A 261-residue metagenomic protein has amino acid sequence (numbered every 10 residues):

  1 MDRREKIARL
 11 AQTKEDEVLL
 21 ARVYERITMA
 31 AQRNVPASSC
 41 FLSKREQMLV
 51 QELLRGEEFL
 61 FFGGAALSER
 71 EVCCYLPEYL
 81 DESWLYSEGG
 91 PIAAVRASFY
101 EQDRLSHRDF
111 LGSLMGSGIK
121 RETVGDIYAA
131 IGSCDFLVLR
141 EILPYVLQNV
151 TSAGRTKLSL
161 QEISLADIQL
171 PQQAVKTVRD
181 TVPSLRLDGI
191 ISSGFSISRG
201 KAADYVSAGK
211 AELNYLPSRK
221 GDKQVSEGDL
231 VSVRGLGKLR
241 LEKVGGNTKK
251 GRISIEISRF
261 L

Functional and structural regions predicted by a protein language model:
M1-D188, G194, P217, K238-L261: Ferredoxin-like alpha/beta domains used as RNA- or RNAP-binding modules
V182-E227, K243-G245: A basic, amphipathic helix-loop patch mediating RNA/tRNA/ribosome contacts
